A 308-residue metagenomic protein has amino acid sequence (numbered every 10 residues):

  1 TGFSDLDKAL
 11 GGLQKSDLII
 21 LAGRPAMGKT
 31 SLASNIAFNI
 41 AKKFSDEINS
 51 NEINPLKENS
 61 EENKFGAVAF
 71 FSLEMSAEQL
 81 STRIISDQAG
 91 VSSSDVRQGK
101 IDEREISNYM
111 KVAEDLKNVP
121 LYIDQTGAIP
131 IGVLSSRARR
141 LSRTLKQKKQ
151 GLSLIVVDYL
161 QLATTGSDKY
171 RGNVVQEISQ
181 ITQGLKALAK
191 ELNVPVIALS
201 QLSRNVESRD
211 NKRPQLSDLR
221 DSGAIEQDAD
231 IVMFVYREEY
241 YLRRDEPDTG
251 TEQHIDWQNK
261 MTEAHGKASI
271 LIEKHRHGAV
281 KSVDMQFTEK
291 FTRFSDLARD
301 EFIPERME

Functional and structural regions predicted by a protein language model:
G2-G12: Pre-Walker A adenine-sensing motif
I19-L21, A69: Short hydrophobic/aromatic beta-strand immediately N-terminal to the Walker A/P-loop
P25: The conserved Walker
K29: Conserved lysine of the Walker
L32, I36, L80: Hydrophobic positions on the alpha1 helix immediately C-terminal to the Walker A/P-loop
F44-G151, T165, V283: Cytosolic-facing regulatory segments adjacent to core modules
S60, Q176-S295: Phosphate-binding/switch region of NTP-binding enzymes
A69, R140, K148-A198: Helical hairpin unit composed of two closely spaced alpha helices linked by a short loop
